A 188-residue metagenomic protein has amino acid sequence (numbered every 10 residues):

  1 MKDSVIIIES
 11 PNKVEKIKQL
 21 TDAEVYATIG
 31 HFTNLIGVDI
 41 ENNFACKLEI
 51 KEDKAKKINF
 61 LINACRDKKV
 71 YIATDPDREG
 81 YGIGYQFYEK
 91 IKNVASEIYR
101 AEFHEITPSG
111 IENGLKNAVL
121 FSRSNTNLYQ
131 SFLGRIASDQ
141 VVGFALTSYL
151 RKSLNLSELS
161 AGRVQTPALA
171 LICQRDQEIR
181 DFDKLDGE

Functional and structural regions predicted by a protein language model:
M1-A145, P167: Intrinsically disordered, low-complexity regulatory segments
T33-E52, R151, L156-E188: Long, highly charged, low-complexity internal segments
S148: Non-catalytic beta/alpha edge segments that cap or flank active sites
